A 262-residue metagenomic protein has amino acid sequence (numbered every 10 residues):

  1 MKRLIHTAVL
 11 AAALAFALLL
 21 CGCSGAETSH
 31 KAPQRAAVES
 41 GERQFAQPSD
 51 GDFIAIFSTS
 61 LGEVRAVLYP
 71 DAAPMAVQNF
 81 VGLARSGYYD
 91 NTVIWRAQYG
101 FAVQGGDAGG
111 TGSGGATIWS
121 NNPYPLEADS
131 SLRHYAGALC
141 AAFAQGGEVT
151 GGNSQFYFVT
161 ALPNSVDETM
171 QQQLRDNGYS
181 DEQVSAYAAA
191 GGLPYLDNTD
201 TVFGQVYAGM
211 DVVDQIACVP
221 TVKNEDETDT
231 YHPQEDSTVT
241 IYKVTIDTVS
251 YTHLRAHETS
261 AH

Functional and structural regions predicted by a protein language model:
M1-V9: Bacterial N-terminal signal peptides that target proteins for export
L10-L18: Hydrophobic helical h-region of N-terminal Sec-dependent signal peptides in bacterial secretory/periplasmic proteins
L14, G22-R255: Cyclophilin-like peptidyl-prolyl cis-trans isomerases
H253, S260-H262: Single conserved hydrophobic/aromatic residue that forms the stacking wall/gate of nucleotide- or nucleobase-binding
